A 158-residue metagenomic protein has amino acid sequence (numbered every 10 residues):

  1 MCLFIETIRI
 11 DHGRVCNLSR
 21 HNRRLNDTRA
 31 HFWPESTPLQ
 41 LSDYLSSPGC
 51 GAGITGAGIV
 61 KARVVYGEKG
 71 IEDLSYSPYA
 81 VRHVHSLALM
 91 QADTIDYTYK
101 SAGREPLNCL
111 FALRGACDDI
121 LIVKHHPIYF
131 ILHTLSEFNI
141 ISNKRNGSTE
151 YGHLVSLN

Functional and structural regions predicted by a protein language model:
M1-I128, I141, N146-L157: Conserved alpha/beta cores of soluble small-molecule-handling proteins
F130-H133: Short beta-strand/strand-turn micro-motif
L135-F138: Glycine-rich phosphate/pyrophosphate-binding beta-alpha loops
